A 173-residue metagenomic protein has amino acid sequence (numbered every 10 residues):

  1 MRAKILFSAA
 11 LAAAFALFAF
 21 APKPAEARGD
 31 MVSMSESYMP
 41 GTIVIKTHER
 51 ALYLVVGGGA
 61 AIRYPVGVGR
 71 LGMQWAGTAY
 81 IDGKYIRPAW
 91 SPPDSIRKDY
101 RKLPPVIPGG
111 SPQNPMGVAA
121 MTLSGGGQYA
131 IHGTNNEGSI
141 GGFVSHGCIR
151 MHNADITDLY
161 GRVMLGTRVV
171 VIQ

Functional and structural regions predicted by a protein language model:
M1-A10: Bacterial N-terminal signal peptides that target proteins for export
F15-P24: C-terminal segment of classical bacterial N-terminal signal peptides
D30, M34, Y38, G58-R63 (+3 more regions): Exported/periplasmic cell-wall-interacting domains
M39-T42, E49-A51, G117-V118: Short, surface-exposed beta-edge/turn micro-motifs
V44-K46, Y53-L54, R150: Structural recognition of beta-strand segments within beta-rich domains
A51-Y53, Y80, A130: General beta-strand recognition
